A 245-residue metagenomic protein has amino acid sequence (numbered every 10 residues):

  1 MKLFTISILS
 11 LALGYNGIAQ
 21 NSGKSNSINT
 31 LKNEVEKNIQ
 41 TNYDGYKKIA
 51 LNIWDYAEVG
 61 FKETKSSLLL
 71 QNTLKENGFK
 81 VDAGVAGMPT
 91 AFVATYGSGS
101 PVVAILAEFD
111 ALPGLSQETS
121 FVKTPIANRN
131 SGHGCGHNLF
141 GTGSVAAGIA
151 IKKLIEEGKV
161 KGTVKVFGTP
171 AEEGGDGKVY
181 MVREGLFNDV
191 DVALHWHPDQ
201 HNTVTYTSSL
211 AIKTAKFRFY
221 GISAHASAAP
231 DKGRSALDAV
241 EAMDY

Functional and structural regions predicted by a protein language model:
M1-K24: Bacterial Sec-dependent N-terminal signal peptides
Q20-H133, T142-G162: Acidic/His- and Gly-rich active-site-bordering loop/insert found across diverse amide/peptide-bond hydrolases
K123-G132, N138-L139, I155-Y245: Histidine/acidic-residue-rich, glycine-tolerant segments that coordinate divalent metal ions
